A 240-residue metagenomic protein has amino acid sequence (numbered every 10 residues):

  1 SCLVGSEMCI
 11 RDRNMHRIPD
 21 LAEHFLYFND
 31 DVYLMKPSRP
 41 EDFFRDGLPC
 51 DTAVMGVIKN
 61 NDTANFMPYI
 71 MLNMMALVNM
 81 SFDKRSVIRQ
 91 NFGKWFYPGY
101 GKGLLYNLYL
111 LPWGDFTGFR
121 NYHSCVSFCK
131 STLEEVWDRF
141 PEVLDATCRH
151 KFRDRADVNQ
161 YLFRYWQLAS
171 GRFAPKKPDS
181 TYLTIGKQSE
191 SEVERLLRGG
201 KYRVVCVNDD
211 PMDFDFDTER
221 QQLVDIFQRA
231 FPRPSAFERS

Functional and structural regions predicted by a protein language model:
S1-G5, C9-I10: Single conserved hydrophobic/aromatic residue that forms the stacking wall/gate of nucleotide- or nucleobase-binding
S6, M15, R149-R153: Short, charged/polar micro-motifs that form catalytic or ligand-binding hotspots
R13, E23, D157-Y161: A structural signal for well-ordered alpha-helical segments within the folded catalytic domains of diverse enzymes
M15-M55: GT-A fold catalytic core of metal-dependent nucleotide-sugar glycosyltransferases, centered on the diacidic
I18, T63-I70, K151-N159: Aromatic-acidic/polar surface patches that form glycan- and anion
Y33-P37, D42-R45, P98-G99, Y106 (+2 more regions): Short catalytic/ligand-binding loop motif for oxyanion handling, primarily in non-cytosolic enzymes, centered on
P49-C148: Long, charge-rich alpha-helical interaction segments
L133-S240: Long, low-complexity C-terminal extensions of enzymes
